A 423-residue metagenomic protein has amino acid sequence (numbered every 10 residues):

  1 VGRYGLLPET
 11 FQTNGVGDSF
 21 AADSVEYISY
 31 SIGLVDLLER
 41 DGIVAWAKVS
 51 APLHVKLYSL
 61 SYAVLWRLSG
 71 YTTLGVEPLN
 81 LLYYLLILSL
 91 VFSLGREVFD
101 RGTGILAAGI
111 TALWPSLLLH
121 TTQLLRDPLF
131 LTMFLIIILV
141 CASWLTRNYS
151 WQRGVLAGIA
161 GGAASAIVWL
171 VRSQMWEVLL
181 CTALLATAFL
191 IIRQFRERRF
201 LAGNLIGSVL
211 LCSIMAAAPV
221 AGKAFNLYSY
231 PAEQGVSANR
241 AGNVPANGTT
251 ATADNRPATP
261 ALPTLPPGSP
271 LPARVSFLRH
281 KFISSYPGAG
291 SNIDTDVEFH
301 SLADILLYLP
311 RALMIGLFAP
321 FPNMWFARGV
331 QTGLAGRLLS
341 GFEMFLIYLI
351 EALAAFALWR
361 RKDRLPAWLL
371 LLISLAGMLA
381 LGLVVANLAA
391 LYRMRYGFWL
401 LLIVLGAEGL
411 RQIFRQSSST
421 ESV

Functional and structural regions predicted by a protein language model:
D23-Y71: Short hydrophobic/aromatic helix or loop-helix immediately within or flanking a transmembrane segment in polytopic
L74, V91-L113: Transmembrane-helix signature of polytopic, membrane-embedded enzymes that assemble or transfer cell-envelope glycans
P78-V98, L349-A352: Transmembrane-helix motifs of polytopic, lipid-linked glycan transferases
E97, R147-L156, R196-F200, V330 (+1 more regions): Membrane-interface helix-loop-helix junctions at transmembrane boundaries of multi-pass membrane enzymes, predominantly
L119, L156-L179, V209-S213: Membrane-interface alpha helices of multi-pass inner-membrane proteins
T122-L129: Short acidic/glycine- and proline-prone juxtamembrane loop motifs at membrane-interface regions of multi-pass membrane
V140-Y149, L156-I159, V178-L210: Perimembrane helix-loop-helix junctions
A312, G316-F326, R337-R364: Hydrophobic, aromatic-rich transmembrane alpha-helices and their immediate juxtamembrane boundary segments
